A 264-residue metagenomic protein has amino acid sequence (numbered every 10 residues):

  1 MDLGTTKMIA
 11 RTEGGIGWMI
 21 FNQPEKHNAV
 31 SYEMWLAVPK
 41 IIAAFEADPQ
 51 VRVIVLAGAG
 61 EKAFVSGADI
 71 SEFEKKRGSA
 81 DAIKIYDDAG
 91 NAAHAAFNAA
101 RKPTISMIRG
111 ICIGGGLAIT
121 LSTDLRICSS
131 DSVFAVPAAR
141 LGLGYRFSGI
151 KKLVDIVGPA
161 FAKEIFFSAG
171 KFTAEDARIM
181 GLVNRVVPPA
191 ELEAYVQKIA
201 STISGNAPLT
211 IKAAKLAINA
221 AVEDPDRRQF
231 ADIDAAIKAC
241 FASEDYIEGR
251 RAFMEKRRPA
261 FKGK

Functional and structural regions predicted by a protein language model:
M1-A57, A95: Conserved CoA-thioester-binding segment of acyl-CoA-metabolizing enzymes
M1-G14, D48-P49, E61, A169-E175 (+3 more regions): C-terminal alpha-helix plus adjacent terminal tail
D2, A95-L209, A242-S243, E248-R251 (+1 more regions): Crotonase-fold acyl-CoA enzyme core
M19, Q23, V38, L56 (+6 more regions): Terminal peptide-recognition signature
E25, K62, S71, K163 (+1 more regions): Glycine-centered loop/turn positions within well-structured domains that cap or flank conserved ligand/cofactor-binding
M34-A37, Y86-A89, L192, I233: Hydrophobic alpha-helical membrane-association signature
G58-A96, G142, P225: Glycine- (often His-adjacent) and acidic-residue-rich active-site loop that binds/positions the CoA thioester
